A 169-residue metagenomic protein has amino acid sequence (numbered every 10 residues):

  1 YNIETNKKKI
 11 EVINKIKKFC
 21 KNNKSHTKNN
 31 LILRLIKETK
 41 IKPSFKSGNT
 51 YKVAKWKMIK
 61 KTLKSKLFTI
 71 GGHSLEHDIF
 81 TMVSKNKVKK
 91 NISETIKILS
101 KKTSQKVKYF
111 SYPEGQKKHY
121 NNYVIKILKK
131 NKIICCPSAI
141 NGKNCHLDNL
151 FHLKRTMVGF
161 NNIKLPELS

Functional and structural regions predicted by a protein language model:
Y1-S65: Extended, charge-rich helix/loop segments that form flexible, surface "patches" used to engage negatively charged
K64-S65, L75-D78, M82-S169: C-terminal active-site subregion of NodB/CE4 polysaccharide deacetylases
